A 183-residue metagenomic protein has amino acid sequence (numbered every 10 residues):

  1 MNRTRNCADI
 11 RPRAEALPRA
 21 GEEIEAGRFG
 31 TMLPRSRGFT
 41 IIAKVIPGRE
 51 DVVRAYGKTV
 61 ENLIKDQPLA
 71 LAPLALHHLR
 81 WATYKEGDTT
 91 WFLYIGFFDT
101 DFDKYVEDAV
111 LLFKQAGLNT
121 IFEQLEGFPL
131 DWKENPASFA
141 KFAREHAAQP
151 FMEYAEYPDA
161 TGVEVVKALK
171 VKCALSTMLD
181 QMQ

Functional and structural regions predicted by a protein language model:
N2-W91, F97-L112, F128-Q183: Short S/T/G/P-rich N-terminal loop/turn motif that feeds into the first structured element of a domain
Q115-L130: Conserved short beta-strand edge segments in small beta-sheet-based binding/regulatory domains
